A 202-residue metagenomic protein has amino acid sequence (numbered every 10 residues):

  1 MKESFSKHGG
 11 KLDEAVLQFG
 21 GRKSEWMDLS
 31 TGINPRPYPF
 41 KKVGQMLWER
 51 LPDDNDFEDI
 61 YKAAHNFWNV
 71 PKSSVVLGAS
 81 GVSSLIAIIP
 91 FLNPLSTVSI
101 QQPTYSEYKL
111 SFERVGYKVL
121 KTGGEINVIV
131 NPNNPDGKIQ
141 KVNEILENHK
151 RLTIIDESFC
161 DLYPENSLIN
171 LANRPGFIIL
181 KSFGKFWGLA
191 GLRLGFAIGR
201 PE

Functional and structural regions predicted by a protein language model:
M1-D56: N-terminal "arm"/small-domain region of PLP-dependent enzymes with the aminotransferase-like
G32-R36, S84, Y105, P132-P135 (+2 more regions): Short, solvent-exposed loop/turn segments at secondary-structure junctions
H65-I88: Short loop-beta-helix segment that forms the pyridoxal 5′-phosphate
V76, R151, G176-F177: Short, conserved active-site loop motifs that form the nucleotide-linked donor/cofactor pocket
F91-F112, K118: Conserved PLP-anchoring active-site segment centered on the Schiff-base-forming lysine
E113, K118-N166: Active-site phosphate-binding strand-loop segment of PLP-dependent enzymes
R174-E202: Active-site PLP attachment segment
